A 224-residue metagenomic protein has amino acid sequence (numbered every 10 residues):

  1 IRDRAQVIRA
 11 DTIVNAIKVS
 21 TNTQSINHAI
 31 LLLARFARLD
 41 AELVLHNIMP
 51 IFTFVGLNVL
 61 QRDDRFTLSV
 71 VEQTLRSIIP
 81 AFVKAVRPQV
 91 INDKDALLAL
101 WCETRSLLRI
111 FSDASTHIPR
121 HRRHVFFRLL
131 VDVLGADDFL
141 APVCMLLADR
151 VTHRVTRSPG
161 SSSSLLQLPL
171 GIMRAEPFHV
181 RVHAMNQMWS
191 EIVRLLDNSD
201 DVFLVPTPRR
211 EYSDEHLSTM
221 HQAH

Functional and structural regions predicted by a protein language model:
I1-H224: Structural marker for long, regular alpha helices in very large eukaryotic proteins
